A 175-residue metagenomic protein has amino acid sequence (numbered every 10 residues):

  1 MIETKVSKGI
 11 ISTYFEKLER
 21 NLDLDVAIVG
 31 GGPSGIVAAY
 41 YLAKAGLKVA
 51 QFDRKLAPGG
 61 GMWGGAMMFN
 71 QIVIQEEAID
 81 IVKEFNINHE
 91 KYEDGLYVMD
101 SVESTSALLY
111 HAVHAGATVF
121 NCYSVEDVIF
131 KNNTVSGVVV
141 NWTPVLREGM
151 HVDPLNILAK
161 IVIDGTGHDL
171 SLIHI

Functional and structural regions predicted by a protein language model:
M1-D25: Extreme N-terminal leader/targeting segments of oxidoreductases
L24-L47: N-terminal Rossmann-like FAD-binding beta1-loop-alpha1 element of flavoenzymes
K44-M62: Glycine-rich FAD pyrophosphate-binding loop
G65-N88: N-terminal glycine-rich dinucleotide-binding loop that anchors FAD/FMN and/or NAD(P) in oxidoreductases
A115-V125: A conserved beta-strand/loop element that lines the FAD pocket in flavoprotein oxidoreductases
I129-L155: Conserved beta-strand-loop-beta-strand element in the redox core of flavoprotein oxidoreductases
I157-G167: Short hydrophobic core segments
I173-I175: Conserved small/polar residues in nucleotide/adenosyl-binding loops
